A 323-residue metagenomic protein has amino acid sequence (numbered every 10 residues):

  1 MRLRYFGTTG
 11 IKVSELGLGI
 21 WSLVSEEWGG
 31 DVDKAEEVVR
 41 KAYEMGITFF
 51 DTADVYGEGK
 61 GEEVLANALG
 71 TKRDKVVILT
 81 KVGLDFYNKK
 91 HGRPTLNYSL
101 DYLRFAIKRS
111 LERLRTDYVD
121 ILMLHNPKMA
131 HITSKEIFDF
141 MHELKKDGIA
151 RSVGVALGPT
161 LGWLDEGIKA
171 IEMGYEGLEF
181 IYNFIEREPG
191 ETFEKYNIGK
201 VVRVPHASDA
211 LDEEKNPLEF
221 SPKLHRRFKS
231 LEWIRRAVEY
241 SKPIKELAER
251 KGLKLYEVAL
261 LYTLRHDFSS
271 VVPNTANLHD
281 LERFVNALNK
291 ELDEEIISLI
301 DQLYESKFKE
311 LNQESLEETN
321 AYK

Functional and structural regions predicted by a protein language model:
M1-V76: N-terminal binding-site loop/beta-alpha segment at the start of enzyme catalytic domains that lines or forms
F6, L18, F50, L65 (+9 more regions): Conserved, mostly hydrophobic/aromatic
I11-L16, G46-F49, K72-V76, T116-D120 (+5 more regions): Short, well-ordered coil/turn segments that N-cap beta-strands
W21-D33, K90-R104, M129-H131: Active-site mouth loops of central-metabolism enzymes
G29-A42, Y98-R115, T160-K169: Short, acidic/polar
E62-K81, F138-G148: Alpha-helix-loop-beta-strand connector modules within alpha/beta enzyme cores
L111-A130: Active-site groove signature of glycoside hydrolases
P127-K323: Beta/alpha (TIM)-barrel catalytic core signal, keyed to glycine-rich beta->alpha loops juxtaposed to Asp/Glu that bind
